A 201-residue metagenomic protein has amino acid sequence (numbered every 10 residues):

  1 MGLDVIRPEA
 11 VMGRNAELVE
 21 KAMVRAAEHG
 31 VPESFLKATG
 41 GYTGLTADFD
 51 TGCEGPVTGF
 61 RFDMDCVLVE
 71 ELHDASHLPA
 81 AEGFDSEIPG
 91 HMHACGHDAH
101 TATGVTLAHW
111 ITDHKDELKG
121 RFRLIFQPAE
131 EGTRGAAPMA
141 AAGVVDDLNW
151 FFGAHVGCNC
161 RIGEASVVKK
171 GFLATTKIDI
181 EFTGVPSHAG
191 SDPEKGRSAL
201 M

Functional and structural regions predicted by a protein language model:
M1-H93, A102-T106, D113, E117-L118: Acidic/His- and Gly-rich active-site-bordering loop/insert found across diverse amide/peptide-bond hydrolases
L45-T46, V67, D85-M92, D98-A99 (+2 more regions): Histidine/acidic-residue-rich, glycine-tolerant segments that coordinate divalent metal ions
